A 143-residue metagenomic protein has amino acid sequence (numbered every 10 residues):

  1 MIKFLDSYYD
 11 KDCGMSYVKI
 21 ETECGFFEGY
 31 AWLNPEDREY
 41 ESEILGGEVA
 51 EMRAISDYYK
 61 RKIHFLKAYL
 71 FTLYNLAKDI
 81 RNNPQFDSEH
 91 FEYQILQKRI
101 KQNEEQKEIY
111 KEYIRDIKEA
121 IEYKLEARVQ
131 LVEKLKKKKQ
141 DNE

Functional and structural regions predicted by a protein language model:
I2-K136: Catalytic phosphate/metal-binding cores of nucleic-acid and nucleotide-processing enzymes, i.e., regions that mediate
K138-E143: Short acidic DE-rich linear segments
